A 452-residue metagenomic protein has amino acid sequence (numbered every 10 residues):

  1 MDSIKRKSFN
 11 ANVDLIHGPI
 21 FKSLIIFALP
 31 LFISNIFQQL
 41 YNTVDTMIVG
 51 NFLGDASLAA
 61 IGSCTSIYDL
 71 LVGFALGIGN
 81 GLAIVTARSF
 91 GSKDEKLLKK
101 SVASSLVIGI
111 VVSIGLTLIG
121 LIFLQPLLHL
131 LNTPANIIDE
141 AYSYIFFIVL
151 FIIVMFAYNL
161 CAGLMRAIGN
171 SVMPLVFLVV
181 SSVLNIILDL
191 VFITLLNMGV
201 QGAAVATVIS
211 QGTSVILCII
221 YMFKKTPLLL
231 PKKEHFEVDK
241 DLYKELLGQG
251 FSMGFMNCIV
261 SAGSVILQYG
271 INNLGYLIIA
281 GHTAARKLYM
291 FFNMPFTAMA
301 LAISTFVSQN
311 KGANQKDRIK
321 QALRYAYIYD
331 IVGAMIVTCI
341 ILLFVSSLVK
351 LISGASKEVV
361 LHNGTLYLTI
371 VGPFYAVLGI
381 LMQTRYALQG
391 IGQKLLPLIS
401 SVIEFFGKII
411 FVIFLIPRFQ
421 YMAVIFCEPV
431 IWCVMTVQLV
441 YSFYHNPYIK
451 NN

Functional and structural regions predicted by a protein language model:
M1-A28, T86-I153, L195-F251, V307-F374 (+1 more regions): Short alpha-helical transmembrane segments in multi-pass integral membrane proteins
H17, F21-L40, V44, I67-F74 (+7 more regions): Residue-level signal for short hydrophobic patches within transmembrane helices of multi-pass membrane transporters
I26-D45, F147, Y158, S181 (+4 more regions): Transmembrane helical elements of multi-pass membrane transporters/channels
N35-Q39, G73, S113, T117 (+10 more regions): Residue-level hotspots within the lipid-embedded alpha helices of multi-pass solute transporters
I36, L40-A59, L128-A135, V191-M198 (+5 more regions): Helix-terminus/linker motif at the lipid-water interface of multi-pass membrane proteins
T43-T46, L118, L160-L164, V183-V191 (+6 more regions): Alpha-helical transmembrane segments of multipass membrane proteins
L58-L118, M155-P174, G281-V345, L378-G392 (+1 more regions): Small-residue-rich hydrophobic transmembrane alpha-helices
G79, F147-R166, P174-S182, A203-C218 (+4 more regions): Short runs within selected transmembrane alpha-helices of multi-pass transporters and secretion channels
